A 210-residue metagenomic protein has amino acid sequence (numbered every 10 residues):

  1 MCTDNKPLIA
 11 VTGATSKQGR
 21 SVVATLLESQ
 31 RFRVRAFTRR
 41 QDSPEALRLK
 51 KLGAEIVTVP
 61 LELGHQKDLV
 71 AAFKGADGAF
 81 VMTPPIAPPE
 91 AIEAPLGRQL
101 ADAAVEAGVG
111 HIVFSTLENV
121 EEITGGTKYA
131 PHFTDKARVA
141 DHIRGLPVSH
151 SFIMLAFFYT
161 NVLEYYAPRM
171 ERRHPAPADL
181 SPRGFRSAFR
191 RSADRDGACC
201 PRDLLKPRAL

Functional and structural regions predicted by a protein language model:
C2-R48, L52, L63-K74, G78-P95 (+2 more regions): Oxidoreductase cofactor-interface core, primarily capturing Rossmann-like NAD(P)-dependent enzymes
E55: Acyl-donor (CoA/ACP) binding surface of acyl/acetyltransferases
V59-L61: Cofactor-binding loops of NAD(P)H-dependent oxidoreductases, dominated by short-chain dehydrogenase/reductases
